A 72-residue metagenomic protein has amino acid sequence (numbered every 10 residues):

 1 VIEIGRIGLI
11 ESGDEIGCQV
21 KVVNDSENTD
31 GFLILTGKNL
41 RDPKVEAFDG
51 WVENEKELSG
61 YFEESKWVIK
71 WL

Functional and structural regions predicted by a protein language model:
V1-E15: Negatively charged, low-complexity tracts enriched in Asp/Glu with abundant Ser/Thr
S12-D14, S26-E27, Y61-E63: A generic structural signal for short, solvent-exposed coil/turn residues that cap or connect secondary-structure
C18-K21: Short beta-strand-centered aromatic/proline hotspots
V23-V45: Short aromatic-glycine-(Arg/Gly/Cys) micro-motifs in beta-strand/loop hairpins
L40-L72: Mixed-charge, Lys/Arg-enriched low-complexity segments
